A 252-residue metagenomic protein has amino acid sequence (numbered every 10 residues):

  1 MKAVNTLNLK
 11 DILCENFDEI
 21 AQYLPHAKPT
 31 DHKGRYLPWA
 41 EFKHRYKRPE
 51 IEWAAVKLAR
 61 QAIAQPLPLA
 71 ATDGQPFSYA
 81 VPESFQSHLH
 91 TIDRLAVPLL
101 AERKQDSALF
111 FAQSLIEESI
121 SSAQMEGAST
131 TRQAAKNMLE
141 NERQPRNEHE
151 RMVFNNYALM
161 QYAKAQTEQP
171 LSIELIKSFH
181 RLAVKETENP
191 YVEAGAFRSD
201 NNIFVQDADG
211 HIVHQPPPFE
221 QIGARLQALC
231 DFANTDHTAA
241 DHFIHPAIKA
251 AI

Functional and structural regions predicted by a protein language model:
M1-I252: FIC/Doc superfamily catalytic core
